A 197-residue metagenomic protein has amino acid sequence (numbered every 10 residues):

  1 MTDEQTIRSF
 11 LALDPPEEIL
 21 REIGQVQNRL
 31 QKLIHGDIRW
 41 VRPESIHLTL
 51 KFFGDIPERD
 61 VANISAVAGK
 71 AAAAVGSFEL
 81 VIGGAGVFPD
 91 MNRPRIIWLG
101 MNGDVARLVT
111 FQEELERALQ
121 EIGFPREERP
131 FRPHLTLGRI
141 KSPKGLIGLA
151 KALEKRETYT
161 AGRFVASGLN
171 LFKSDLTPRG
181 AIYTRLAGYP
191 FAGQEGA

Functional and structural regions predicted by a protein language model:
M1-A197: Histidine-dependent nucleotide/RNA phosphoesterase domain, centered on the 2H-phosphoesterase fold with its duplicated
